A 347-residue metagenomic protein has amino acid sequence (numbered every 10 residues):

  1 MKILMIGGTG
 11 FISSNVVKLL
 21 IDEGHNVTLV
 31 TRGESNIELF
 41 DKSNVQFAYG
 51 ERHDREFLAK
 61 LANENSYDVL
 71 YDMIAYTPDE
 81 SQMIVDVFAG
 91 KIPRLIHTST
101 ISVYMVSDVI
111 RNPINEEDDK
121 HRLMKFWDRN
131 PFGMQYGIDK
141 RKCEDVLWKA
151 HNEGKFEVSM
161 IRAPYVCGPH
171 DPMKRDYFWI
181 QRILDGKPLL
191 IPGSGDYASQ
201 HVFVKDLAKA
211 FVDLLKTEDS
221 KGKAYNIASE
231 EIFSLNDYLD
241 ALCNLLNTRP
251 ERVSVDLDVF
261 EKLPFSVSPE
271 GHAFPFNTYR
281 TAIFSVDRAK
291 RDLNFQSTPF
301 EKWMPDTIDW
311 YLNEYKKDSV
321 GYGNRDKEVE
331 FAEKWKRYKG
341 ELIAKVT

Functional and structural regions predicted by a protein language model:
I3-H25: N-terminal Rossmann NAD(P)H-binding glycine-rich loop of SDR-like oxidoreductase domains
E34-H97, V103-M105: NAD(P)H-binding glycine-rich loop region in Rossmannoid oxidoreductase-like domains and their noncatalytic homologs
M83-R141: Conserved Rossmann-fold NAD(P)-dependent oxidoreductase catalytic core, especially the SDR/UDP-sugar
C143-H170: Conserved beta-loop-beta element that borders a ligand/cofactor-binding pocket
G168, P192-Y197, Y225-I232, C243 (+2 more regions): Glycine-rich Rossmann NAD(P)(H)-binding loop
M173-W179, P192-L215, G222-K223: Substrate-positioning beta->alpha
V204, L263-Q296, Y315-K317: Conserved C-terminal active-site "lid" loop/helix of NAD(P)H-dependent oxidoreductases that clamps the redox cofactor
D213, T217-F274, D306, K317-T347: Mid/C-terminal beta-alpha module of Rossmann-like enzyme folds, strongest in SDR-family dehydrogenases/epimerases
